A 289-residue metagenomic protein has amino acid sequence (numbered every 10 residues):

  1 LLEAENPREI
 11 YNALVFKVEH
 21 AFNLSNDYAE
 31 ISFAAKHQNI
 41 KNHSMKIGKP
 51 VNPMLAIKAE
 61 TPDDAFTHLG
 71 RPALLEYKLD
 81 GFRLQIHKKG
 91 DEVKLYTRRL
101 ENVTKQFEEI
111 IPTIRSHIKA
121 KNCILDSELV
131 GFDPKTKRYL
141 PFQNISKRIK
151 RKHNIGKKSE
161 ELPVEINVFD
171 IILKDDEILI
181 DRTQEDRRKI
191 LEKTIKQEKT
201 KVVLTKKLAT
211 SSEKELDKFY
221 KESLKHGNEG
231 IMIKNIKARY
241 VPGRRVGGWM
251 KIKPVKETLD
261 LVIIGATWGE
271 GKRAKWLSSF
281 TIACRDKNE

Functional and structural regions predicted by a protein language model:
L1-S212, F280-E289: N-terminal nucleic-acid-engaging modules of covalent nucleotidyltransferase systems
N26, I195-P242: Metal-assisted phosphate- and nucleotidyl-transfer catalytic regions
M54-L75, L79, E213-F219, I233-G271: Flexible, glycine/threonine-enriched loop-and-boundary segments that flank and lead into catalytic domains of large
G81, P163, N228, G247 (+2 more regions): Active-site lining segments that contact anionic ligands and/or coordinate catalytic metals
H87-K89, P242-R245, R273-S278: Short glycine/proline-enriched turns and hinge-like loops at secondary-structure junctions
V93, N122, G230-I231, L261-V262: Structural motif
I149-H153, N228-E229, V255-D260: Acidic, His- and aromatic-enriched active-site or binding-groove loops in soluble protein domains that engage sugars
G265, W276, C284: Anion-binding and metal-coordination hotspots
